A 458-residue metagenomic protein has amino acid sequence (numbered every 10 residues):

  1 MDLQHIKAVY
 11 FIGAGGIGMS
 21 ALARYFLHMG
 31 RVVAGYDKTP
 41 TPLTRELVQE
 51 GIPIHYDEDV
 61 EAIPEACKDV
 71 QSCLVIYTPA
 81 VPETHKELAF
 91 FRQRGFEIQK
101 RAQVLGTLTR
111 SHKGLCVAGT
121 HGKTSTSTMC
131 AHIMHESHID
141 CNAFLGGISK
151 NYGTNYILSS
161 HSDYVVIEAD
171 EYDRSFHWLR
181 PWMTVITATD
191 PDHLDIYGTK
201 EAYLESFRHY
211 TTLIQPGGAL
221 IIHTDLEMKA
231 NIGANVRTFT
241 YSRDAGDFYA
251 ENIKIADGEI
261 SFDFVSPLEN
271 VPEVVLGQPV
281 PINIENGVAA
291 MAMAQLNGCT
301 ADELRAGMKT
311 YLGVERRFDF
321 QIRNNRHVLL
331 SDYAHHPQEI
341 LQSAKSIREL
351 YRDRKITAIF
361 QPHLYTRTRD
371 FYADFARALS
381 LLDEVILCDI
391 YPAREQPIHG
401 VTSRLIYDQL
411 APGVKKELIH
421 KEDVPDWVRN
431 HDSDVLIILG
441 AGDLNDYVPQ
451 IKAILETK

Functional and structural regions predicted by a protein language model:
M1-K100, V104, A219, Y249 (+1 more regions): N-terminal leader/targeting and accessory segments in enzymes
D2-A8, G18, Y25, M29 (+2 more regions): Nucleotide phosphate-binding/pyrophosphate-handling subdomain across enzymes that bind or process nucleotide phosphates
A8-V9, V75, L115, C141 (+3 more regions): Conserved hydrophobic helix-helix packing surfaces used for dimerization/oligomerization
Y25-R31, A62-K68, P79-T224, M228-R237 (+3 more regions): Phosphate-binding loop of NTP-binding sites
R31-K38, L220-T224, T357-F360, L382-P392: Short internal beta-strands
Y36-D37, H55-V60, Q99-Q103, F144-G146 (+4 more regions): Beta-strand->loop->alpha-helix junctions that form or flank phosphate-binding loops in nucleotide-handling enzymes
E50, A376-D434: C-terminal helical cap/extension that packs against the catalytic core of soluble nucleotide-cofactor enzymes
K68-L74, S162-D163, D432-D434: Short acidic/histidine-rich motifs immediately flanking catalytic phosphotransfer sites in two-component signaling
